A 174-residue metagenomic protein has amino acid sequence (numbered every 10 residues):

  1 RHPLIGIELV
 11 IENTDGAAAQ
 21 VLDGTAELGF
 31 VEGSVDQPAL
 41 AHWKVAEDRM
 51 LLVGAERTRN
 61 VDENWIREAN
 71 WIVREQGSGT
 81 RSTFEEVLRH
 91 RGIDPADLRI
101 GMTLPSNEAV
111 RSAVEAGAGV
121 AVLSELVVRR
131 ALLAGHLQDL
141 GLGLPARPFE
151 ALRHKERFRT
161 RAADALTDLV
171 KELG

Functional and structural regions predicted by a protein language model:
R1-P38: Central regulatory/effector-binding core of bacterial HTH transcription factors
N13-A17, L22-A26, I93-L137: Hydrophobic hinge/microswitch elements
A18-A19, W43, N64, R111-S112 (+1 more regions): Alpha-helical segments flanking ligand/cofactor-binding loops in enzyme cores
G33-S34, E56, E125-V127: Short secondary-structure boundary segments
A41-L51, L133-P148: Short beta-strand->loop
H42-Q76, R161: Flexible hinge/capping segments at coil-to-helix
W71-I93, T160: Secondary-structure junction motif
L140-G174: A late-sequence structural motif
